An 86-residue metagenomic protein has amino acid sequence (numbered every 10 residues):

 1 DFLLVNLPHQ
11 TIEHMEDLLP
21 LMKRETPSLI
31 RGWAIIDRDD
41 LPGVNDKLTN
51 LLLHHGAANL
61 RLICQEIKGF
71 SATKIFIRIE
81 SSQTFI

Functional and structural regions predicted by a protein language model:
D1-I86: SAM-dependent transferase fold signal centered on methyltransferase-like domains, encompassing both Class I
